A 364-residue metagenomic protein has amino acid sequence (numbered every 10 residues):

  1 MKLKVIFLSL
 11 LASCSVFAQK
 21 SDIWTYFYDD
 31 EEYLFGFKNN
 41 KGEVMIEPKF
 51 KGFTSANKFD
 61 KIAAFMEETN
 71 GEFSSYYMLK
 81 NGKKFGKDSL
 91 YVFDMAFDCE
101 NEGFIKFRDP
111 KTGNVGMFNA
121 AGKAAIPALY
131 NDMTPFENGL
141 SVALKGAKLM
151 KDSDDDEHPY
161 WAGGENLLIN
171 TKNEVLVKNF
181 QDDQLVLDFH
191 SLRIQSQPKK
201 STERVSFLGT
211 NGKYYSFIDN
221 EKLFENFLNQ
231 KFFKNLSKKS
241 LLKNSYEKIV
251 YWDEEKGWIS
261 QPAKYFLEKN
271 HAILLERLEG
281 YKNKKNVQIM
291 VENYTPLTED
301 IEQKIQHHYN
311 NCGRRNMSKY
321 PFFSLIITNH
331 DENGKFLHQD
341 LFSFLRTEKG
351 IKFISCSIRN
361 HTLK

Functional and structural regions predicted by a protein language model:
M1-S21: Bacterial Sec-dependent N-terminal signal peptides
K2, S237-K238, Q261-P262: Short, solvent-exposed coil/turn linker segments
Q19-N229, E255-Q261, Y265-K364: Residue-level detector of conserved, function-critical positions
K222-N244: Short acidic-aromatic low-complexity motifs
L236-E255, L274-K282: Short, well-ordered alpha-helical segments enriched in acidic and aromatic residues
